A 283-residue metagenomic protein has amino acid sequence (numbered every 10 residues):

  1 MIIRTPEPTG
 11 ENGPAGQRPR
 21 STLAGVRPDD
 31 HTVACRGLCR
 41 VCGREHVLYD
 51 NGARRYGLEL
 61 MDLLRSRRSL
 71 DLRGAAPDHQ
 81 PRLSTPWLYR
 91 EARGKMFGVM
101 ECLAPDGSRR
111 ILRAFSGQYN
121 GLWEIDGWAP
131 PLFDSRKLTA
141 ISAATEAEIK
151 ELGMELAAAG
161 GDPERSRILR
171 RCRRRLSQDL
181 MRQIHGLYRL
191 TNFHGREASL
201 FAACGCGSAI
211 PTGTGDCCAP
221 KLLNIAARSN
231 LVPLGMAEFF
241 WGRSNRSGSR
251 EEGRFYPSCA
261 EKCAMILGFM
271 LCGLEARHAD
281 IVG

Functional and structural regions predicted by a protein language model:
M1-G283: Catalytic cores of nucleic-acid editing and processing enzymes, centered on the cytidine/adenosine deaminase
